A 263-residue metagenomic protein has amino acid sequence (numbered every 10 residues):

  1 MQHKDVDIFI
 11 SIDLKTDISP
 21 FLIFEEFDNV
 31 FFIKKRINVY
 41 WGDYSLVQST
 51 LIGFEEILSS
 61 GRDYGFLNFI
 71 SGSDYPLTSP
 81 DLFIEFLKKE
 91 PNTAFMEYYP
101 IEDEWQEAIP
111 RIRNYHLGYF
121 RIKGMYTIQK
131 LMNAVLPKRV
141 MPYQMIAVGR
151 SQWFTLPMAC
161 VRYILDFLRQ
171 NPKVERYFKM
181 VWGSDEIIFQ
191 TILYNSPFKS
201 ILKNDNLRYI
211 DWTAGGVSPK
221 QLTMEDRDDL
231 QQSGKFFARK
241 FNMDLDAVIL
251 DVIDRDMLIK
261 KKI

Functional and structural regions predicted by a protein language model:
M1-I263: ER/Golgi luminal nucleotide-sugar-dependent glycosyltransferases, focusing on the catalytic module
